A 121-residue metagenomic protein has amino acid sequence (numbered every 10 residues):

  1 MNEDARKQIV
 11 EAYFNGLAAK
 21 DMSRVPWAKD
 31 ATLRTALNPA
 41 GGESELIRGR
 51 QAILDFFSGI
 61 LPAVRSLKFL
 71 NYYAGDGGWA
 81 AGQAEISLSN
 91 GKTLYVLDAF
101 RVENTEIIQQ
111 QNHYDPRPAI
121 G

Functional and structural regions predicted by a protein language model:
M1-D30: Short acidic-aromatic low-complexity motifs
E3-R6, L46, S89: Aromatic-acidic/polar surface patches that form glycan- and anion
A5-I9, A52, K92: Soluble or luminal CAZymes and related metallo-dependent hydrolases
A12, A40-E43, S87: A general structural-boundary detector
R24-D76: A solvent-exposed, acidic/Ser-Thr-rich amphipathic alpha-helical stretch
L54-G121: A beta-strand edge to alpha-helix "cap/lid" segment located at domain peripheries
